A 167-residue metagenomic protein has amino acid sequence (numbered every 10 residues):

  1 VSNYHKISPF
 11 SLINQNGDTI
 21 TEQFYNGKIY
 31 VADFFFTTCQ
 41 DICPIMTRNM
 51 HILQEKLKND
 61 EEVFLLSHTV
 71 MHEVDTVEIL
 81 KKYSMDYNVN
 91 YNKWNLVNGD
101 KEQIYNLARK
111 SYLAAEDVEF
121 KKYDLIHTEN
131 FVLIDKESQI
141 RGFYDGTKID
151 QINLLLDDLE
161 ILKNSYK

Functional and structural regions predicted by a protein language model:
V1-Q23, R48: N-terminal "domain-start" segment that seeds a small globular fold
I7-S8, Y30, T128-N130: Short loop/turn microsegments at loop-to-beta-strand junctions
I20-M50, L65-L66: Short active-site neighborhood of thiol/selenol oxidoreductases, capturing the structured segment around
T47-L107: Structural microenvironment flanking redox-active thiols in thiol-disulfide oxidoreductases
Q54-K58, Y87, A108-S111, A115 (+2 more regions): Sec/Tat-exported extracytoplasmic proteins
W94, Y105, Y112-F120, L125-V132: Structural micro-motif
F120-K167: Thiol-/selenol-based redox modules, centered on thioredoxin-like and closely related oxidoreductase domains
